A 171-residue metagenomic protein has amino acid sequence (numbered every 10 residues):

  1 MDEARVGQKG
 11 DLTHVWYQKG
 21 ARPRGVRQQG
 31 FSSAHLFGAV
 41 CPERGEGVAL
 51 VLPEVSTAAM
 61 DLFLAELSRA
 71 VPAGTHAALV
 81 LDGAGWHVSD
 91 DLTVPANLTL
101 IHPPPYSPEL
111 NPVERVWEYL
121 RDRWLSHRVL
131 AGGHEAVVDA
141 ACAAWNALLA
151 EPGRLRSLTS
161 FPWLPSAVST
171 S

Functional and structural regions predicted by a protein language model:
M1-A65, S166-S171: Extended, low-complexity cationic-aromatic segments
R5-G7, V55-S56, A77-D90, P105-L110: Acidic, metal-coordinating catalytic cores used for nucleic-acid/nucleotide bond scission and strand-transfer chemistry
L12-T13, D91-T93: Short amphipathic alpha-helical segments
R22-G30, A96-R115, V129: RNase H-like polynucleotidyl transferase catalytic core
A58-A78: Short, basic/hydrophobic alpha-helical segments
G74, T93-L98: Short, well-ordered coil/turn elements that cap or connect secondary structure elements
L81-G83, I101-R123, V137: RNase H-like two-metal-ion nuclease catalytic core shared by retroviral integrases and related mobile-element nucleases
E114-S171: C-terminal anion-handling pockets and recognition modules
